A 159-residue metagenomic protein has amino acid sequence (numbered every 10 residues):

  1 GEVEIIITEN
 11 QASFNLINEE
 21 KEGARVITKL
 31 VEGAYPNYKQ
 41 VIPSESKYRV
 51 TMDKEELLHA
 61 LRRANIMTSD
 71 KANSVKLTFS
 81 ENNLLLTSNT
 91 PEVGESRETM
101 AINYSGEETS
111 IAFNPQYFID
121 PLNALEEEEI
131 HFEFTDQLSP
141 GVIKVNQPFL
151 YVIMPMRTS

Functional and structural regions predicted by a protein language model:
G1-K29, S46-S159: DNA polymerase processivity clamps
E32: Flexible glycine-rich active-site/ligand-binding loops centered on an Asp-His dyad
V41-S44: Short hinge/gating elements
